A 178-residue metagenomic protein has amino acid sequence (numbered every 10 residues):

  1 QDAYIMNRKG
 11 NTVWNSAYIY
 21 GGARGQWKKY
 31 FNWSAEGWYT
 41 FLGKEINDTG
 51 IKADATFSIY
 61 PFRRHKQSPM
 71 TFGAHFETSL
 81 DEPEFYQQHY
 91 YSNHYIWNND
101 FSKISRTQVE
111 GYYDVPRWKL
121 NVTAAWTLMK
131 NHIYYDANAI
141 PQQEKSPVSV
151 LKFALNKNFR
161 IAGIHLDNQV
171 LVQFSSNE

Functional and structural regions predicted by a protein language model:
Q1-E178: Exposed, low-structure sequence patches enriched in small/polar residues
